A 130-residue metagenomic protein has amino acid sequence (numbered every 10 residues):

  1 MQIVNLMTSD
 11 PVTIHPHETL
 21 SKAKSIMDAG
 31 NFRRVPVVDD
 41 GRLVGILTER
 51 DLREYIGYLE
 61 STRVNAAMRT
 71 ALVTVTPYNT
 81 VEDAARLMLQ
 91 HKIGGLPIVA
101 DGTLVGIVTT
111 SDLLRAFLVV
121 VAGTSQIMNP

Functional and structural regions predicted by a protein language model:
M1-P11, T62-L72: Bateman (tandem CBS) regulatory domains
V4, V12, S21, R53 (+2 more regions): Nucleotide phosphate-binding site architecture
M7, K24, R53, N65-M68 (+2 more regions): Conserved protein kinase catalytic domain
T13-N31, V38, V75-K92, I98-V99 (+2 more regions): The conserved cystathionine-beta-synthase
T19, P36, L47-L52, R63-A67 (+2 more regions): Histidine- and aromatic-rich ligand-binding microenvironments
M27, V35-R50, M88, L96-D112: A glycine-centered beta-loop-beta connector
P77, V99-P130: Cytosolic regulatory modules rich in charged/polar residues
